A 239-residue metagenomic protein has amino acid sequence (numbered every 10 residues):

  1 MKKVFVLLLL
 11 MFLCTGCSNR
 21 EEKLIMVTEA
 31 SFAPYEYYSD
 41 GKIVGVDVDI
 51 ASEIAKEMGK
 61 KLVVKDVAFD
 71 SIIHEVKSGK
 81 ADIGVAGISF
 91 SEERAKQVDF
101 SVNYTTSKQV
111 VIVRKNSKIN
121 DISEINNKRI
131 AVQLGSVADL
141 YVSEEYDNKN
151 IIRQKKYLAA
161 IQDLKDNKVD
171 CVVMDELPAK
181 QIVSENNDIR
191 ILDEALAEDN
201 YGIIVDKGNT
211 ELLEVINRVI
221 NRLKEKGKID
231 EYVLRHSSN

Functional and structural regions predicted by a protein language model:
L13-G16: C-terminal motif of bacterial Sec signal peptides marking the signal peptidase cleavage site
R20-G87: Extracytoplasmic small-molecule ligand-binding "clamshell" domains of the periplasmic binding protein/Venus flytrap
L24-T28, I122-G135, N150: Short loop->beta-strand "edge-of-pocket" segments that line small-molecule binding or catalytic clefts across diverse
T28-A30, T105-V113, E176, K180-N221 (+1 more regions): Periplasmic-binding protein-like
E57, K65, D70-I83, Q97 (+4 more regions): Short helices/loops that flank or line small-molecule/ion binding pockets
I88-K96, Y141-E144, K165, D170-A197: A ligand-binding cleft/hinge motif common to bilobed small-molecule-binding domains
Y104, V113-I130: Flexible hinge/capping segments at coil-to-helix
V137-K155, N187-A195, I220-N239: Ligand-binding clefts/hinges and TM-proximal coupling segments of bilobed small-molecule sensing domains
